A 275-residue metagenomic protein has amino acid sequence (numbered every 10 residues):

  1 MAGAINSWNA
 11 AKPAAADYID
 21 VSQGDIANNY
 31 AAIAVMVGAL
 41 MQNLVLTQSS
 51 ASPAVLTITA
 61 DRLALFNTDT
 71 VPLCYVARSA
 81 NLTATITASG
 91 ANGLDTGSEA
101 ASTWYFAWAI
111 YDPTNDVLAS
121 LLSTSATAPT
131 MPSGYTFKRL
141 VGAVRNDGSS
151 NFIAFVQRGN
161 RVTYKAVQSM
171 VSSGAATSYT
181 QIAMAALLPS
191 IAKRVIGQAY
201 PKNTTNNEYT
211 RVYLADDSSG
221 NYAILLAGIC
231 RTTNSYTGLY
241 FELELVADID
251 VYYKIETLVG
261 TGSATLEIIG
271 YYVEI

Functional and structural regions predicted by a protein language model:
M1-M36: Extracellular "spike/adhesin" assembly and maturation modules and analogous cytosolic coiled-coil scaffolds
K12-V21, N43-I58, A88-A100, V167-S190 (+2 more regions): Surface-exposed ligand/attachment interfaces on beta-rich extracellular proteins
N28-L65, S125-Y179: Glycine-rich, low-complexity segments
I33-T124: Glycine-rich, compositionally biased intrinsically disordered regions
T59-C74, A101-Y111, I153-L226, T265-E274: Beta-rich globular "head" domains
L82-G97, P113-N151, S219-N234: Acidic, glycine/polar-enriched metal-coordinating patches/loops that mediate binding to polyanionic ligands
F137-N151, V195, E242-G260: Noncatalytic modules at the cell exterior or secretory-pathway interfaces, chiefly beta-strand-rich lectin/adhesion
S218-D250, V259: Contiguous ligand/interfacial binding patches
